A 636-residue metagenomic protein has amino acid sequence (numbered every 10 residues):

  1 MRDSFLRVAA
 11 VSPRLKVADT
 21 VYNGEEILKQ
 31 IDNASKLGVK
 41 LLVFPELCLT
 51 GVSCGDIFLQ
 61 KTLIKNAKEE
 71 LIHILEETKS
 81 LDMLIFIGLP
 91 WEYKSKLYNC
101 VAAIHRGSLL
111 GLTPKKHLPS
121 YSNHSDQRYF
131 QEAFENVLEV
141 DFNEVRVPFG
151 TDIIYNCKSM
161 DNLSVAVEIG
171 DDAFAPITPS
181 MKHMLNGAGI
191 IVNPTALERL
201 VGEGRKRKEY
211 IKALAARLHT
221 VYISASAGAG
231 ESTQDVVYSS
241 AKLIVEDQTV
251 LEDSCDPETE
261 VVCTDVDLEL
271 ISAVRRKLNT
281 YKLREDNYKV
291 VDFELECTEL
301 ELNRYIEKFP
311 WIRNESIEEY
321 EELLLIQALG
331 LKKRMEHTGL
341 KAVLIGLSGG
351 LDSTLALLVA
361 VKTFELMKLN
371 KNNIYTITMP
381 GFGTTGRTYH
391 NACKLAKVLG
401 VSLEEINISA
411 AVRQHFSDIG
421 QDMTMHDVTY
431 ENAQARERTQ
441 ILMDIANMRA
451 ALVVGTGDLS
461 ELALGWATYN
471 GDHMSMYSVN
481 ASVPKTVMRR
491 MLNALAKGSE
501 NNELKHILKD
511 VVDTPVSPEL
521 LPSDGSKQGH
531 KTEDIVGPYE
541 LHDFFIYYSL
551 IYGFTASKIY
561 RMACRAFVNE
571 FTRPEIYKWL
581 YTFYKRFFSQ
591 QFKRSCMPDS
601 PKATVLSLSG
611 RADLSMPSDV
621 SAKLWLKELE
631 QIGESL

Functional and structural regions predicted by a protein language model:
M1-L344, L357, K362-K371, L403: Enzyme catalytic cores with a strong preference for nitrogen-chemistry domains
L6, H219-T220, S232, L270-G349 (+1 more regions): ATP/NTP-dependent adenylation/nucleotidyl-transfer catalytic domains that generate, transfer, or process NMP-activated
